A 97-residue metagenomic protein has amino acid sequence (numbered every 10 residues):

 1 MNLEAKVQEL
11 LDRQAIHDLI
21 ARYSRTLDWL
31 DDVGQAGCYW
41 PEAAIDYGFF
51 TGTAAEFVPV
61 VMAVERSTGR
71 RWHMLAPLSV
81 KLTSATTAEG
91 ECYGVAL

Functional and structural regions predicted by a protein language model:
M1-R25, W29, V33, G37 (+1 more regions): Short, low-complexity N-terminal intrinsically disordered segments enriched in polar/charged residues
W29-A96: A solvent-exposed, acidic/Ser-Thr-rich amphipathic alpha-helical stretch
